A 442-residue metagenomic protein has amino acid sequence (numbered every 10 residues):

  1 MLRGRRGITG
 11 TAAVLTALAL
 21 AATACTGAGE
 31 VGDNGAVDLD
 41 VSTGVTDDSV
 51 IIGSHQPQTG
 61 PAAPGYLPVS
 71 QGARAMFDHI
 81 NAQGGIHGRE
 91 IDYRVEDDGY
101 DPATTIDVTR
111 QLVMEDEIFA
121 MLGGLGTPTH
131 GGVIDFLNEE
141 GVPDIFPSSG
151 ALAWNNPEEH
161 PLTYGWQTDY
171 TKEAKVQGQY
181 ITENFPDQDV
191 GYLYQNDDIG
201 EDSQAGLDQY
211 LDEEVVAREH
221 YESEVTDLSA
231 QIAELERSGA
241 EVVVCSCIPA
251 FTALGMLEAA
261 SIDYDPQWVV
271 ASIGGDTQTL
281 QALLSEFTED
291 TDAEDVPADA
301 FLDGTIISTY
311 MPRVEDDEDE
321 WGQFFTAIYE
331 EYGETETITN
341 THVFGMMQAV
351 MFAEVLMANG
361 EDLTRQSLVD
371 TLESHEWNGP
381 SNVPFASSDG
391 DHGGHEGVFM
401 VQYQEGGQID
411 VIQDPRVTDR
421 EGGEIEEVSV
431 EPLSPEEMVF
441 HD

Functional and structural regions predicted by a protein language model:
M1-I51, A82, P432-D442: Short, low-complexity disordered leader/linker segments with a strong preference for bacterial N-terminal type II
V31, V37-D40, P64-Q71, Q83-N156 (+3 more regions): Beta-alpha junction/loop-to-helix N-cap segments that form part of ligand/metal-binding clefts
D33-L39, V50, G379-D442: Solvent-exposed, acidic/polar segments of extracytosolic/periplasmic ligand-binding ectodomains
G35-R74, E96-A103, L125-G126, L193-E201 (+3 more regions): Extracytoplasmic "Venus flytrap"
T104, L152-A153, P161-D263, D316: Extracellular/periplasmic Venus flytrap/periplasmic-binding protein
L112-L125, I145-P147, G191-L193, G239-P249 (+3 more regions): Periplasmic-binding protein-like
A259-M346, E436, F440-H441: Extracellular/periplasmic periplasmic-binding protein-like sensory domains
E331-H342, A353-Q413: Segments of small-molecule ligand-sensing domains
